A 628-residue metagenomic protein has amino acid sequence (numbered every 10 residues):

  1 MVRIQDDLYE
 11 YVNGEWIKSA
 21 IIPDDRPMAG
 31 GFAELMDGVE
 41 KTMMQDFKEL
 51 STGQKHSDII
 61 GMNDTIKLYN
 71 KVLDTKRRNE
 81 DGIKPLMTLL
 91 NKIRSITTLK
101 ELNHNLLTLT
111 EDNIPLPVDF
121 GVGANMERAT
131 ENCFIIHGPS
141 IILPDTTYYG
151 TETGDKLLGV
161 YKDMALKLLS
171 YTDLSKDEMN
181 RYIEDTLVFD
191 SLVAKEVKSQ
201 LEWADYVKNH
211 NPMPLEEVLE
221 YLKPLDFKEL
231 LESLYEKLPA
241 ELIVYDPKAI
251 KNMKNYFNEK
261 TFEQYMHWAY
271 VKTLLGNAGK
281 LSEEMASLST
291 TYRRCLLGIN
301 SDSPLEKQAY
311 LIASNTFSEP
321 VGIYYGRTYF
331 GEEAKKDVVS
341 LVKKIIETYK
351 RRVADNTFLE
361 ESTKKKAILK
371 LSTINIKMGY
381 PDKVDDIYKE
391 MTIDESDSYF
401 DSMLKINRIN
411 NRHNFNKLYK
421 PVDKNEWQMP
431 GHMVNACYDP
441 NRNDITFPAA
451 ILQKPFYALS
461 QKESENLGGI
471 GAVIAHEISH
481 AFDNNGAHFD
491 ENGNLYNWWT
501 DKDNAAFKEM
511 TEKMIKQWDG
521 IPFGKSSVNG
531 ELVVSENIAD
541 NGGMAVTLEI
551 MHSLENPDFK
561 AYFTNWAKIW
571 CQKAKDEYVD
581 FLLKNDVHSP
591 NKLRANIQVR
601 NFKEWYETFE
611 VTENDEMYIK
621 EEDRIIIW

Functional and structural regions predicted by a protein language model:
M1-I4, M126-R128, Y438-N441, P557: Extracellular/periplasmic catalytic domains that process cell-envelope and extracellular macromolecules
M1-K18, T151-S170, V534, N541-V546: Hydrophobic/aromatic-rich, well-ordered segments within soluble, folded domains that form packed cores
R3-D7, Y11-R77: Active-site-surrounding "flap" and adjacent substrate/cofactor-binding loops of secreted or lumenal enzymes, prototyped
W16-A20, L143-P144, P455: Short, solvent-exposed loop/turn elements at domain surfaces
D25-F47, D177-E196, N466-A472, Y562-W566: Short secondary-structure subsegments characteristic of cysteine-rich extracellular domains
R26, S57-T65, S175-T186, L201-K208 (+3 more regions): Short, glycine/acidic-rich hinge or "gate" loops at secondary-structure transitions that mediate conformational
M36, Y221-L225, I243, P247 (+4 more regions): Intrinsically disordered, low-complexity linker/terminal regions across diverse proteins
K48-S340, K344: Noncatalytic, helix-rich "gating/capping" subdomain that lines the substrate-entry/channel surface of large enzyme
